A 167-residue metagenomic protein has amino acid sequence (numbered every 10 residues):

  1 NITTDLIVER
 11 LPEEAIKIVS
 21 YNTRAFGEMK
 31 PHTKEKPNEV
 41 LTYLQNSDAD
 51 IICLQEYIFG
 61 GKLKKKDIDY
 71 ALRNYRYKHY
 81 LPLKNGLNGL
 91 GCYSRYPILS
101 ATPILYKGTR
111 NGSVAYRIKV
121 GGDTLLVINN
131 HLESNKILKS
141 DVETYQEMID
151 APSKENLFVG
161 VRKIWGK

Functional and structural regions predicted by a protein language model:
I2-N38, T42, N46: N-terminal signal-anchor transmembrane helix
I2-R10, Q45, I51-Y145: Structured beta-strand-rich core segments of catalytic domains in phosphoester-bond hydrolases
S20-P37, F59, K136-G166: Acidic/histidine-rich helix-loop elements that form or flank divalent-metal/phosphate-binding sites at the catalytic
